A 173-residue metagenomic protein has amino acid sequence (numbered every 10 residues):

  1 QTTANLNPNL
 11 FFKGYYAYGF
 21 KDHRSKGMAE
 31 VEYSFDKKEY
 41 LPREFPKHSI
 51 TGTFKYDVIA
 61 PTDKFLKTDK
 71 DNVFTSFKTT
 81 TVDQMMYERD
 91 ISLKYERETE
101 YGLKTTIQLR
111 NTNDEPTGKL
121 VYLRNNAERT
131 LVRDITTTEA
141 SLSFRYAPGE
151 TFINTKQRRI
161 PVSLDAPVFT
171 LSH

Functional and structural regions predicted by a protein language model:
Q1-H173: Exposed, low-structure sequence patches enriched in small/polar residues
